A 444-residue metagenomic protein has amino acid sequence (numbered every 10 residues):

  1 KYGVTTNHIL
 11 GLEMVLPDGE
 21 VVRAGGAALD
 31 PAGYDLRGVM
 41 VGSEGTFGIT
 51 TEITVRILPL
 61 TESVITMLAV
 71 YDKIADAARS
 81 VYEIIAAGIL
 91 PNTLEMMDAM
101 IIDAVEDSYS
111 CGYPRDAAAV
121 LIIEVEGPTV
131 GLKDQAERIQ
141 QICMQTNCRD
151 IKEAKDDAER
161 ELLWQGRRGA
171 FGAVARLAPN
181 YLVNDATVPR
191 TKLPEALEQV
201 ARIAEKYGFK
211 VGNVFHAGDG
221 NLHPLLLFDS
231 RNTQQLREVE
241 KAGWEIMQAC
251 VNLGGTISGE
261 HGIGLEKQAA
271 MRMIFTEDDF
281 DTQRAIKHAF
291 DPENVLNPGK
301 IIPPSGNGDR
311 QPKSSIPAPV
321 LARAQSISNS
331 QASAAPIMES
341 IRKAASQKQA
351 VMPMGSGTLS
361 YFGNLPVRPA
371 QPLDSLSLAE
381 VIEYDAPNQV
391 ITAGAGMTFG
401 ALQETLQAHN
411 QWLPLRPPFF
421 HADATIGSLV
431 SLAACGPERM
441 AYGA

Functional and structural regions predicted by a protein language model:
K1-E95, L296, S314-P319, L415-R416 (+1 more regions): FAD-binding subdomain of flavoenzyme oxidoreductases
T5, L29-D30, I53-P59, C111-G112 (+5 more regions): A glycine- and small-aliphatic-rich helix-loop capping segment at beta-alpha/alpha-beta transitions that lines
V55-P59, I65-A242, A249, L253: C-terminal substrate-recognition/cap domain of FAD-linked oxidoreductases
E95-D107, E153-R167, H216-N221, E260-A270 (+3 more regions): A glycine-rich phosphate-binding loop feature that marks nucleotide/adenosyl-phosphate handling sites
H216, L227, C250, S330-D385 (+1 more regions): Glycine-rich N-terminal segment of FAD-binding domains in flavoprotein oxidoreductases, spanning the beta-loop-helix
V251-I263, H288, P292-L296: Alpha-helix capping/hinge segments and adjacent helical runs
T276-I337, K348: Intrinsic disorder at enzyme termini
